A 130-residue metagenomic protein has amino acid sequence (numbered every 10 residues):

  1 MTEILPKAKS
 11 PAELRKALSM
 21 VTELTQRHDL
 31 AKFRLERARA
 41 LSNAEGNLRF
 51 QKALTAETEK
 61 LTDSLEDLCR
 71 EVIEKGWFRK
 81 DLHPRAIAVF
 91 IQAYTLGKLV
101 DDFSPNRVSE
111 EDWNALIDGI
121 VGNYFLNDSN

Functional and structural regions predicted by a protein language model:
M1, L65, C69, T95-D102 (+1 more regions): Hydrophobic recognition helices of helix-based DNA-binding modules
M1-P6, A17, A31-L35, L65 (+3 more regions): Short acidic/polar alpha-helix capping motifs at helix-coil junctions
T2-R34, P84-I91, N114: Hydrophobic alpha-helical connector segments
L5, K9, E45, R49 (+2 more regions): Residues in soluble alpha-helical coiled-coils and helical-bundle/repeat scaffolds
L5, K9, T22-D29, T58 (+3 more regions): Generic secondary-structure transition motif, activating predominantly at the C-termini of alpha-helices
H28-A38, L48-K75, A86: Amphipathic alpha-helical packing segments from all-alpha helical-bundle domains
Q51-K52, E59, I73-I120, D128-S129: Hydrophobic/aromatic-rich alpha-helical bundle segments in the mid-to-C-terminal region
